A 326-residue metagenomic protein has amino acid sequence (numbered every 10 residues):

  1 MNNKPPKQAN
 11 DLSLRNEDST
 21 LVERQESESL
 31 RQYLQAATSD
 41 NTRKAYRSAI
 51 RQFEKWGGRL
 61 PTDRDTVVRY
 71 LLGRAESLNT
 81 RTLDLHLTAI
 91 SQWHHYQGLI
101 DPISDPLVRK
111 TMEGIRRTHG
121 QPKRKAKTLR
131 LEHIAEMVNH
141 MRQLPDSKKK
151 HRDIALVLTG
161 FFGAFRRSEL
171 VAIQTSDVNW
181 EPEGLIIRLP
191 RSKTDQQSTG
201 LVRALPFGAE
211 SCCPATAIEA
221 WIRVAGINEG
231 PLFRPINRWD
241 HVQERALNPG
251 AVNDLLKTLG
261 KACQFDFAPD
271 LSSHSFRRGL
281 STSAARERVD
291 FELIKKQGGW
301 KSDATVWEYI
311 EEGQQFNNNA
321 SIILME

Functional and structural regions predicted by a protein language model:
M1-E326: Extended, non-catalytic subsegments within catalytic or DNA/protein-binding/adaptor domains
